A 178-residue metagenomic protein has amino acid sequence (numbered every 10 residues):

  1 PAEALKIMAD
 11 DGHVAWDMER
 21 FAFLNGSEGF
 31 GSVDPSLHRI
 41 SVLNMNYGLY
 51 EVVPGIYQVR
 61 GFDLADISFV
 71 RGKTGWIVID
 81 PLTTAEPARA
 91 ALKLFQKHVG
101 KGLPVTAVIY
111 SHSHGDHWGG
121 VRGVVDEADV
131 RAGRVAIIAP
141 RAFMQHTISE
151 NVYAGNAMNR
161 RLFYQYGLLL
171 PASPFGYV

Functional and structural regions predicted by a protein language model:
P1-N46: N-terminal pre-domain segments of enzymes
V33-P35, T84, P140: Short, structured coil/loop segments at alpha-helix boundaries
V42-G102: Conserved beta-strand hairpin/beta-sheet module of binuclear metal-dependent hydrolase folds, prominently
D66, H114-G115, M144-Q145: A short acidic, glycine/proline-enriched capping/turn motif at secondary-structure boundaries, especially helix N-cap
S68, P87, G119, H146-I148 (+1 more regions): Short helix/loop capping segments that flank catalytic or ligand/cofactor-binding pockets
T74-G75, A85-I138: Active-site metal-binding motif and surrounding structural segment of the metallo-beta-lactamase
E127-V178: Flexible, acidic/histidine-containing loops and adjacent segments that form or flank the divalent-metal
